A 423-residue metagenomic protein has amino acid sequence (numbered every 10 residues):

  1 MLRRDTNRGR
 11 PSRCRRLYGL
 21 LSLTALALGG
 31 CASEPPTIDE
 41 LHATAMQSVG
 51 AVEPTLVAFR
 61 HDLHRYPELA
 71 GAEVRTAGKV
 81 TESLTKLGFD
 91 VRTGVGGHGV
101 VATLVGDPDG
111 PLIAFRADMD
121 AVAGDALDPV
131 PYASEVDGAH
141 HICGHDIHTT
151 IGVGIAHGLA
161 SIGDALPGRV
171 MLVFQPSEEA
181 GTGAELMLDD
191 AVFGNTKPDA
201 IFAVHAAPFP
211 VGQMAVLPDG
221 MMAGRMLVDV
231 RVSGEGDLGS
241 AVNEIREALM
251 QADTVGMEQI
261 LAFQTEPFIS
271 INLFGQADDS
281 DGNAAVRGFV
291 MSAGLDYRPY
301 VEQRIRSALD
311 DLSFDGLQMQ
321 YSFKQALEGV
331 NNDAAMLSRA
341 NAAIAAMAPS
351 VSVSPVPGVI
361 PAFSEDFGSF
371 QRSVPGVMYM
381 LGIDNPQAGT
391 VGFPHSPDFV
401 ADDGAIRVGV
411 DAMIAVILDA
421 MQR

Functional and structural regions predicted by a protein language model:
L28-G30: C-terminal motif of bacterial Sec signal peptides marking the signal peptidase cleavage site
P35-H141, T150-V153, S161-L166: Acidic/His- and Gly-rich active-site-bordering loop/insert found across diverse amide/peptide-bond hydrolases
L63, A102, F115, H145 (+6 more regions): Divalent metal-coordination and catalytic microenvironments
A117, D137-I151, A203-F209, Q371 (+1 more regions): Histidine-centered catalytic micro-motifs
I147-G220: Acidic/histidine-rich catalytic neighborhood of metal-dependent amide-processing enzymes
P198-N331: Midchain, well-structured core segments that form catalytic/ion-binding scaffolds
S240-Q251, V255, L381-R423: His/Asp/Glu-rich mid-to-C-terminal helical/loop segments that flank catalytic regions of hydrolases
E247-Q276, S322, A326-I383: Active-site-adjacent substrate-binding region of metalloamidase/peptidase-like peptide-processing proteins
